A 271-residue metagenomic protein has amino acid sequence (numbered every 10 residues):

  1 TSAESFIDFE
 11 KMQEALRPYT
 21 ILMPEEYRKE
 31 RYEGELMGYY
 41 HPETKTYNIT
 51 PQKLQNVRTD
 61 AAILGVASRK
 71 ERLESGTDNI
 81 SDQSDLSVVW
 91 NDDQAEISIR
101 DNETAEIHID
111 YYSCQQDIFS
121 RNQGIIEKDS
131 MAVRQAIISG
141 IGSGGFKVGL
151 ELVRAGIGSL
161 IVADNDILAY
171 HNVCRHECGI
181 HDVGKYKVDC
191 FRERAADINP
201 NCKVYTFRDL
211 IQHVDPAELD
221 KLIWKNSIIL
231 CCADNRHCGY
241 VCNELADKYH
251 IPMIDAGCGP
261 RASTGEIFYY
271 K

Functional and structural regions predicted by a protein language model:
T1, G124-A169: Glycine-rich adenosine-cofactor-binding loop
T1-R134: Glycine/serine-rich phosphate-binding loop and adjoining beta1-alpha1 elements at the start of nucleotide-handling
D8, P18, P24, E193-N201 (+1 more regions): Amphipathic, oligomerization/interface secondary-structure segments
L86-V88, I137, I161-A163, F207 (+2 more regions): Hydrophobic/aromatic beta-strand patches that form the interior of the parallel beta-sheet core in alpha/beta enzyme
G145-F146, D215-P216, C238-Y240: Short, well-ordered alpha-helical microsegments
N165-N201: Glycine-rich phosphate-binding loop and adjoining beta1-alpha1-beta2 segment of Rossmann-like nucleotide-binding folds
R192-I228, C232-R236: A structured beta-alpha segment of the ubiquitous adenosine-cofactor-binding alpha/beta core
I228-Y270: ADP-ribose/adenylate-binding Rossmann-like module
